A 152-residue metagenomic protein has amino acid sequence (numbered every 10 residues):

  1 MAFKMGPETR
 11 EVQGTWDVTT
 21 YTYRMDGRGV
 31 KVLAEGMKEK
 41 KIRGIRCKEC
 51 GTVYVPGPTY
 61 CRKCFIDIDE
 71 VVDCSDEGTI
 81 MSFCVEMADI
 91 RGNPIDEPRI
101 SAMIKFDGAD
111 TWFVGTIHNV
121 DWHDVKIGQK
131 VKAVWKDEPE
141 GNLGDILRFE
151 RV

Functional and structural regions predicted by a protein language model:
M1-I42, R151-V152: A broadly conserved sequence feature marking short terminus-proximal activation segments in nucleic acid-centric
K41-G44, P58: Residues immediately within or flanking Cys/His clusters that coordinate Zn2+ in small zinc-binding modules
K48-G51, F65: Cys/His-coordinated zinc-binding microdomains
V55, I68-E70: Short functional micro-motifs and their immediate structural scaffolds
G78-I80, I117: Conserved hydrophobic positions within beta-strands
F83-D89, W122, E138: Short, conserved beta-turn/loop elements at beta-strand boundaries and strand-helix junctions
D89-M103, N142-I146: Short aromatic-glycine-enriched beta-strand elements
D110, V114-V152: Well-ordered alpha/beta subsegment
